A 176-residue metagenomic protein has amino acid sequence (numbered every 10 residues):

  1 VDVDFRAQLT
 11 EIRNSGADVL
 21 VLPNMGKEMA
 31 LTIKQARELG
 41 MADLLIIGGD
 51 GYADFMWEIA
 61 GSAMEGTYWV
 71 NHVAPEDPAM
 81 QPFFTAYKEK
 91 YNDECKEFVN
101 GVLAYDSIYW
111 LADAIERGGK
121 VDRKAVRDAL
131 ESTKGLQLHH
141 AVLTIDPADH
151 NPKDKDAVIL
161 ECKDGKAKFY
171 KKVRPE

Functional and structural regions predicted by a protein language model:
V1-E176: Extracytosolic ligand-binding ectodomains
